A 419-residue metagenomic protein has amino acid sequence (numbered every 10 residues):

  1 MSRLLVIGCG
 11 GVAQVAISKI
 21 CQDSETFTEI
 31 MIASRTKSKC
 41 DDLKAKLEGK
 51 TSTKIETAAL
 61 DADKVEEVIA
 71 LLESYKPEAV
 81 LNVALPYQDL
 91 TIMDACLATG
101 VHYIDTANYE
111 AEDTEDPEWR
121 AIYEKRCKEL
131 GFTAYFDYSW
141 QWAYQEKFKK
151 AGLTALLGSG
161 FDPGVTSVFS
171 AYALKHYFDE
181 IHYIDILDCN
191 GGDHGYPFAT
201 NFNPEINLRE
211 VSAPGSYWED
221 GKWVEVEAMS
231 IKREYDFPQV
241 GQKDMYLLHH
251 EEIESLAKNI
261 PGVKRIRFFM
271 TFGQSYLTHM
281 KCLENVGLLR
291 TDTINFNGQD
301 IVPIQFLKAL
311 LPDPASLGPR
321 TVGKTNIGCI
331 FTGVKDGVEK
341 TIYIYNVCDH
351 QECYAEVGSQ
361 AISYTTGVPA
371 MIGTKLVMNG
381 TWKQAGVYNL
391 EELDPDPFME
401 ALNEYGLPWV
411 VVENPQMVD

Functional and structural regions predicted by a protein language model:
L4-G11: Conserved N-terminal Rossmann-fold NAD(P)-binding element of oxidoreductases
Q14: Residues forming the Rossmann-fold NAD(P)(H) cofactor-binding site
E29-M31: Short beta-strand element of Class I
R35-K39: Helix N-cap at the beta1-alpha1 junction of Rossmann-like dinucleotide-binding domains, i.e., the first residues
K50-K64: Rossmann-fold cofactor-recognition segment
L60-P77, A84, Q88: Conserved Rossmann-fold cofactor-binding substructure of NAD(P)-dependent oxidoreductases
P86-D89, M93-F202: Glycine-/Pro-rich loop/turn segments that contact NAD(P) or position catalytic residues in Rossmann-like domains
K175-D419: C-terminal catalytic/substrate-binding lobe primarily of soluble NAD(P)-dependent oxidoreductases
